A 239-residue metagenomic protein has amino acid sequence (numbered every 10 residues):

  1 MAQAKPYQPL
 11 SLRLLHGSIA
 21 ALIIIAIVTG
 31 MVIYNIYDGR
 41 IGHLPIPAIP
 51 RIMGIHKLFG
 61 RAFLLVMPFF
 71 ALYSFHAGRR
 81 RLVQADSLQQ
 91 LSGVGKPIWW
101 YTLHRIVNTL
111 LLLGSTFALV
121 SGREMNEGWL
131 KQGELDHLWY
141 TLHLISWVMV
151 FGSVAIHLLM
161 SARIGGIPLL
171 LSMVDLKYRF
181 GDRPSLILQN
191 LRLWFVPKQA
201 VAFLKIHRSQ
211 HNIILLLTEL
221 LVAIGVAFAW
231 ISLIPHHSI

Functional and structural regions predicted by a protein language model:
M1-I239: Membrane-embedded alpha-helical bundles that constitute the cytochrome b-like, heme-associated redox core of multi-pass
